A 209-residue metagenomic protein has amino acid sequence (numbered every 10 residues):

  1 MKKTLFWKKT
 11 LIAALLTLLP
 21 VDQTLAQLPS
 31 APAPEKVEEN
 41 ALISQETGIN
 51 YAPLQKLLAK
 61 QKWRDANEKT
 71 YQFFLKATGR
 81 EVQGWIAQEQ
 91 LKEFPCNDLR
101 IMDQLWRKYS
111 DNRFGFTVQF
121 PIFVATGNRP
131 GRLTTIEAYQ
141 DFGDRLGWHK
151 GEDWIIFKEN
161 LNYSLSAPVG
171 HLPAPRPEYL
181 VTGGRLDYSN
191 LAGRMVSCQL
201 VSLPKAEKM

Functional and structural regions predicted by a protein language model:
M1-K2, L16: Helix-centric, low-specificity signal for extended rod-like, repetitive segments
K2-L11: Bacterial N-terminal signal peptides that target proteins for export
T10-D22: Bacterial N-terminal signal peptides
T24-A26: Boundary at the C-terminal end of the N-terminal hydrophobic targeting segment
L28-P29, A33-M209: Surface-exposed peri-terminal alpha-helical interaction modules
